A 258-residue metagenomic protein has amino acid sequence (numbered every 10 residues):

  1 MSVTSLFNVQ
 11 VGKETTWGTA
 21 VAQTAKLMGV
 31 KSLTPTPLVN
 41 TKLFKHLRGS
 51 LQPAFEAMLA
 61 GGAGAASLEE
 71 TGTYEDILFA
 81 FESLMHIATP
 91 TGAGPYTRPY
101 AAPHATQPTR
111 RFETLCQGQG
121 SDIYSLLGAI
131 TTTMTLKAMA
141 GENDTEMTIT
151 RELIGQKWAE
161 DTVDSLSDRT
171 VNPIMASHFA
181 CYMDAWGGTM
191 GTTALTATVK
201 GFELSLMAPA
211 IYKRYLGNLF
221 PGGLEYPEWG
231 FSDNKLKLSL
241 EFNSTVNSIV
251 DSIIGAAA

Functional and structural regions predicted by a protein language model:
M1-A258: Signature of extracytoplasmic/envelope-associated structural regions
